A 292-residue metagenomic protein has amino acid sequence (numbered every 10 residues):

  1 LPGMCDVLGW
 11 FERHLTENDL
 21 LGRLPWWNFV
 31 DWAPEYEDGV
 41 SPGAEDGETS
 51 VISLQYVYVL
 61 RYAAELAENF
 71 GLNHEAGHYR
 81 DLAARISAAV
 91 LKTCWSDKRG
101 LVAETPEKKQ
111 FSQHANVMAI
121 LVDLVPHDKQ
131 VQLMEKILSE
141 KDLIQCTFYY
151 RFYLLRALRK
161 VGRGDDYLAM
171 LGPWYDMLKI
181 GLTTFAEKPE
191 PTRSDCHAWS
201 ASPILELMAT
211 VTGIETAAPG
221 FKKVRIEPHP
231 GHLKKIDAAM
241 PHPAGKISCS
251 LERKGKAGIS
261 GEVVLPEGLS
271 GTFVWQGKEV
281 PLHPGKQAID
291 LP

Functional and structural regions predicted by a protein language model:
L1-V51, A67-N116, F221: Active-site acid/base region of carbohydrate-active enzymes
P2-L20, D81-R99, V125-Q145, G162-G181: Long, well-ordered core segments of solenoidal/helical folds
W10, L54-N73, V117-H127, Y153-V161 (+1 more regions): Well-ordered alpha-helical scaffold segments within catalytic/enzyme domains
R13-W26, L91-A103, C146-K160, T183-T192 (+1 more regions): Charged/polar, low-hydrophobicity segments characteristic of intrinsically disordered regions and flexible loops
W32-E48, G100-T105, E135-L143, Y150-R156 (+2 more regions): Short beta-alpha connecting loops at secondary-structure transitions that line or flank enzyme active sites
V51, F111-V117, Y149-F152, S200-S202: Short, solvent-exposed loop/turn segments at the edges of secondary structure
D81, A88, D165-P292: Non-catalytic C-terminal accessory modules of carbohydrate-active enzymes
